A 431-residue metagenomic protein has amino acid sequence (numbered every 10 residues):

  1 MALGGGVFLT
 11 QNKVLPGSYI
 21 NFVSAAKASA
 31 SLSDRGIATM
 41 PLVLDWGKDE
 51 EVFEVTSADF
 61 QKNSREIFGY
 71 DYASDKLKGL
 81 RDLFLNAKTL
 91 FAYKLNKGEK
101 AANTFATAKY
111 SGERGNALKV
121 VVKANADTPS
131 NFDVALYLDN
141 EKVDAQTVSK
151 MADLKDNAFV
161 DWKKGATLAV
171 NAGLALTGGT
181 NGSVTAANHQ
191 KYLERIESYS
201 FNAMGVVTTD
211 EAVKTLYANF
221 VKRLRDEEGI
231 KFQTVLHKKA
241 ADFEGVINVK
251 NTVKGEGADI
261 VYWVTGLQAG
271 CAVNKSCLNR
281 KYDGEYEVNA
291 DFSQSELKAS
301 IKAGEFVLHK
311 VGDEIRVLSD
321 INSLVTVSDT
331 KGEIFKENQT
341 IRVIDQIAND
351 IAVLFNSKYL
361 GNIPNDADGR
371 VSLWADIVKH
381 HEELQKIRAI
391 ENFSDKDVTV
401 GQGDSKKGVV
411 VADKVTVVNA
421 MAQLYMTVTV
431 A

Functional and structural regions predicted by a protein language model:
M1-G4, K94-N96, Q423-A431: Short amphipathic alpha-helical segments
L3-V23, A28, L32-K48, F53-T56 (+8 more regions): A glycine- and small-residue-enriched flexible loop/hinge signal that marks low-structured segments
H380-I387, T416-A420: Hydrophobic alpha-helical segments
T399-A431: C-terminal edge-of-domain segments
